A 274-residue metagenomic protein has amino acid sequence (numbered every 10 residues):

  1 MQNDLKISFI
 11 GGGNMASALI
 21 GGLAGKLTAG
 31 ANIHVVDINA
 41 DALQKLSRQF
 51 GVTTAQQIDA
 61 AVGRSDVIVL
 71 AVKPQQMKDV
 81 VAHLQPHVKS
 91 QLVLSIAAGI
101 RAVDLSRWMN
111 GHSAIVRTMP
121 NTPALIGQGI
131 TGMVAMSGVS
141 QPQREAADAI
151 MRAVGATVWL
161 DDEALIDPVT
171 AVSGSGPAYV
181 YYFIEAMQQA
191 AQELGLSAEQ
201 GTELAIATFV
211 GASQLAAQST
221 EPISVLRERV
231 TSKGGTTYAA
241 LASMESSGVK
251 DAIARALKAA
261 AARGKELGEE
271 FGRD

Functional and structural regions predicted by a protein language model:
M1-Q56, A60, G129, Q192-E193: NAD(P)+-binding Rossmann beta1-loop-alpha1 motif at the extreme N-terminus of oxidoreductases
Q2, I206-D274: NAD(P)-dependent Rossmann-like dehydrogenase/reductase catalytic/cofactor-binding core
I33, L43, A61, S197-L204 (+2 more regions): Small-residue helix-packing motif on alpha-helices
A40, F50, I58-M133: Rossmann-like NAD(P)(H) cofactor-binding subdomain of soluble oxidoreductases
D104-A114, I130-P168, Y181-Q218, R263: Internal alpha-helical scaffold of NAD(P)-dependent oxidoreductase catalytic cores
V116, L165-A171, I223-E228: Short pre-catalytic strand/loop immediately N-terminal to key active-site residues, enriched for Gly-Thr
